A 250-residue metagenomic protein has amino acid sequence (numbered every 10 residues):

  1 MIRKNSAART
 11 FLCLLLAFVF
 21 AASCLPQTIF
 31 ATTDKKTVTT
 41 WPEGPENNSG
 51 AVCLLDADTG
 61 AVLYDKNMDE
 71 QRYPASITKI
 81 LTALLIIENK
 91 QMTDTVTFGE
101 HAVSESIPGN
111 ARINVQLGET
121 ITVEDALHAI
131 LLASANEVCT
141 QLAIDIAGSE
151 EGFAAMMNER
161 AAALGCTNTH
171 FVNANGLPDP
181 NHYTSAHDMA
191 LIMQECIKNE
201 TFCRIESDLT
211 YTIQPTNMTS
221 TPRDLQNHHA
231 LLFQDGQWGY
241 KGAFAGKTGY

Functional and structural regions predicted by a protein language model:
I2-L15: Bacterial N-terminal signal peptides that target proteins for export
R9-T10, V19, T33: Short stretches within intrinsically disordered, low-complexity N-terminal or propeptide regions
L16-C24: Hydrophobic core
P26, D58, Y211: Flexible, active-site-proximal loop/turn residues at the rims of small-molecule/cofactor binding pockets and catalytic
I29-H187, L191-E200: Active-site-adjacent loops and short helices of periplasmic peptidoglycan-processing enzymes
C166-T167, P178-Y183, H187-Y250: Domain-terminus/edge residues, biased toward the C-terminal soluble/receptor-binding domains of extracytoplasmic
